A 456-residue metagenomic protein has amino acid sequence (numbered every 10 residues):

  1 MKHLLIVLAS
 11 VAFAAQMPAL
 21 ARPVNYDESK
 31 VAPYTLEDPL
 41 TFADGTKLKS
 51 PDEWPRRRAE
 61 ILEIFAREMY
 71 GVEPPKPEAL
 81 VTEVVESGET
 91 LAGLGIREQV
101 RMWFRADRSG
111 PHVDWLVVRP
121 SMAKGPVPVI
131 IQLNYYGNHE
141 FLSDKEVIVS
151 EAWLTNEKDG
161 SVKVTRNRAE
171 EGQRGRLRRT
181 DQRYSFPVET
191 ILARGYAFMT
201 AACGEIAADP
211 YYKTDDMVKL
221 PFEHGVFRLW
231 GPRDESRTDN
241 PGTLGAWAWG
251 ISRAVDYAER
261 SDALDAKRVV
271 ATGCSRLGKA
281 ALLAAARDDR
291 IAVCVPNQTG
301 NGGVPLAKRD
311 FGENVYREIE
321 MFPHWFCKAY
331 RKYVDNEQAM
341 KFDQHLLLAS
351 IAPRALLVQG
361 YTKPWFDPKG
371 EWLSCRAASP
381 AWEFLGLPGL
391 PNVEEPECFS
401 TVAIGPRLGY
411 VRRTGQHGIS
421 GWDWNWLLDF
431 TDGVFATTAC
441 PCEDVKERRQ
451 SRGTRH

Functional and structural regions predicted by a protein language model:
L5-A15: Bacterial N-terminal signal peptides
M17-P74, C440-R449: N-terminal pre-domain segments of enzymes
D114-L116, G125-Y135: Short beta-strand element of the alpha/beta-hydrolase
Q132-R260, G303, A307-R309: Cap/lid segment of the alpha/beta-hydrolase catalytic domain
V226-G231, V293-L347, G370-E394: Mobile cap/lid helix-loop segments that gate and shape the active-site cleft of serine hydrolases
A246, R253-N314, M321, N336: Primarily recognizes the serine-hydrolase "nucleophile elbow" in alpha/beta-hydrolase and SGNH/GDSL folds
M321, R331, R376-R448: C-terminal catalytic histidine-bearing segment of alpha/beta-hydrolase fold enzymes
A352-D367, R413-G415: Conserved strand-to-loop "acid loop" that flanks and positions the catalytic carboxylate
